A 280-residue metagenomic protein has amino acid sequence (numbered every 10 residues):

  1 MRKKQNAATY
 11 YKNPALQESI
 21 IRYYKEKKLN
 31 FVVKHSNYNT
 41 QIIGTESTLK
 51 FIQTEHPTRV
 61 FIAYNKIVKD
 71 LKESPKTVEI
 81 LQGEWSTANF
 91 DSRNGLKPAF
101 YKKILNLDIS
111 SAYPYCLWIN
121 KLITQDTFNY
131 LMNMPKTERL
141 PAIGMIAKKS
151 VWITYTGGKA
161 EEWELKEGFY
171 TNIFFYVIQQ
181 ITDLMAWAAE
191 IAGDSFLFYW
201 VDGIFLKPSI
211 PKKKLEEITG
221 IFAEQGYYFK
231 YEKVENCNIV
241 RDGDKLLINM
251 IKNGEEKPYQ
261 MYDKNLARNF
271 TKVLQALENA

Functional and structural regions predicted by a protein language model:
M1-A280: Conserved acidic
